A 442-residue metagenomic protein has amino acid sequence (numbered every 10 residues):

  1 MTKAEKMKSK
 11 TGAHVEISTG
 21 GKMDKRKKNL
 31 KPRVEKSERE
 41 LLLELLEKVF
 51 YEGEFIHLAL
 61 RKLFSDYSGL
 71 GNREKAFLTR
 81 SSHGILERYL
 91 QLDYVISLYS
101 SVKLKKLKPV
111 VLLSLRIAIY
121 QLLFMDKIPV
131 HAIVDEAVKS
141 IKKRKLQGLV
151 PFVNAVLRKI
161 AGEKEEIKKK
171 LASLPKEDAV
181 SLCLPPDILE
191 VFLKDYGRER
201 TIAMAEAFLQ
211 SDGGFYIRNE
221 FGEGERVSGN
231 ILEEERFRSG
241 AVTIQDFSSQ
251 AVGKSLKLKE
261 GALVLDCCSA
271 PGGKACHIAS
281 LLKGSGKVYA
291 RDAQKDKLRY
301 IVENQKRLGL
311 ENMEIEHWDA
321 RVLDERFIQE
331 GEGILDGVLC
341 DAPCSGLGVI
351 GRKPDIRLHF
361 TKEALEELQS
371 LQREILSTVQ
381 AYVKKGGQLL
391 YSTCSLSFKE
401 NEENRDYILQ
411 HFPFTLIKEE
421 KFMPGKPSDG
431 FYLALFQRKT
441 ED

Functional and structural regions predicted by a protein language model:
M1-D442: S-adenosylmethionine
